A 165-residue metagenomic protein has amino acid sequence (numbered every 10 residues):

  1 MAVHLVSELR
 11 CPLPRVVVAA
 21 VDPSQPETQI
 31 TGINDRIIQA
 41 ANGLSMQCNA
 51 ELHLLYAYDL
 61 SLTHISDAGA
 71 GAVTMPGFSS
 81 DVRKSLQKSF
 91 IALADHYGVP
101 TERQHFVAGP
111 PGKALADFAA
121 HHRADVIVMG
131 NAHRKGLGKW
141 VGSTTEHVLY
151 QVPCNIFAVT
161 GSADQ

Functional and structural regions predicted by a protein language model:
V3-E8, F157-T160: Short beta-strand elements of ligand-binding domains
V16-A72, P76, G161-D164: Small/aliphatic-rich secondary-structure junction motif
I33-I37, L86, T144: Hydrophobic alpha-helical membrane-association signature
I38, S80-I91: Short, surface-exposed alpha-helical segments at coil->helix boundaries
A94-I127, R134-K135, A163-Q165: Structural beta-alpha unit
V126-Q151: Glycine-rich, Arg-bearing micro-motifs that act as flexible, cationic patches
L149-Q165: Short, flexible loop segments at boundaries between secondary-structure elements
